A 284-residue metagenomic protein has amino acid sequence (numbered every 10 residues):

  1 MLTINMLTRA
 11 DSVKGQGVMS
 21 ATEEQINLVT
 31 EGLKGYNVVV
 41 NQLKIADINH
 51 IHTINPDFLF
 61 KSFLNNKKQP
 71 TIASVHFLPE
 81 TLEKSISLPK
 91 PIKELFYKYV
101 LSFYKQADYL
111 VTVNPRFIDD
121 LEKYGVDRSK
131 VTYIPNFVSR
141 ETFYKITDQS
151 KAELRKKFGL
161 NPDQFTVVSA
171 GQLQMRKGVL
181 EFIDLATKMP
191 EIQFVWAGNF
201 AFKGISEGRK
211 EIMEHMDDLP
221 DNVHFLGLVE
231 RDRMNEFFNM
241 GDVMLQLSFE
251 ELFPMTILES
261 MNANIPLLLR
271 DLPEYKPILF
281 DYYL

Functional and structural regions predicted by a protein language model:
P91-L110, M213: Membrane-proximal helix-turn-helix segments that form the acceptor-binding/catalytic region of lipid-linked
R116, F137: Carbohydrate-associated surface elements
N161-K177, I183-T187, V195: Conserved donor-binding/catalytic core segment of Leloir-type glycosyltransferases
Q193-E211, G227: Glycosyltransferase donor-sugar binding loop
G208-D232: Nucleotide-activated donor-binding/catalytic signature segment of Leloir-type glycosyltransferases, i.e., the conserved
L228, E236-G241: Short alpha-helical donor nucleotide-sugar binding micro-motif in glycosyltransferases
F249: Aromatic "clamp/platform" in nucleotide-sugar-dependent glycosyltransferases that forms part of the donor/acceptor
P266-L269: Short hydrophobic beta-strand element within catalytic cores of glycosyltransferases and related nucleotide-activated
